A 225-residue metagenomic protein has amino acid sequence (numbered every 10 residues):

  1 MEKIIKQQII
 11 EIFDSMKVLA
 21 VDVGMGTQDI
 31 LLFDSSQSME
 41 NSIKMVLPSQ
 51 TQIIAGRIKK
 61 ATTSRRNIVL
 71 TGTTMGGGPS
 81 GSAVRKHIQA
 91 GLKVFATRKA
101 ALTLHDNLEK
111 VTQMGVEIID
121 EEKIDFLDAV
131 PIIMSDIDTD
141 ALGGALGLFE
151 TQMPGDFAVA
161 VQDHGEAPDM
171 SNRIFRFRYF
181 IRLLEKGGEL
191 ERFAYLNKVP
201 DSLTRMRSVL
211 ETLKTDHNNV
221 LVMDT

Functional and structural regions predicted by a protein language model:
M1-V18, F33-T225: Nucleotide/phosphate-binding catalytic cleft detector across ATP-hydrolyzing and phosphate-transferring enzymes
D22: Conserved catalytic-loop position in the HRD/HxD motif
M25: Short, glycine/acidic-enriched loop or turn micro-motifs at the edges of active sites
Q28-L32: Short beta-strand scaffold segments in enzyme catalytic cores
